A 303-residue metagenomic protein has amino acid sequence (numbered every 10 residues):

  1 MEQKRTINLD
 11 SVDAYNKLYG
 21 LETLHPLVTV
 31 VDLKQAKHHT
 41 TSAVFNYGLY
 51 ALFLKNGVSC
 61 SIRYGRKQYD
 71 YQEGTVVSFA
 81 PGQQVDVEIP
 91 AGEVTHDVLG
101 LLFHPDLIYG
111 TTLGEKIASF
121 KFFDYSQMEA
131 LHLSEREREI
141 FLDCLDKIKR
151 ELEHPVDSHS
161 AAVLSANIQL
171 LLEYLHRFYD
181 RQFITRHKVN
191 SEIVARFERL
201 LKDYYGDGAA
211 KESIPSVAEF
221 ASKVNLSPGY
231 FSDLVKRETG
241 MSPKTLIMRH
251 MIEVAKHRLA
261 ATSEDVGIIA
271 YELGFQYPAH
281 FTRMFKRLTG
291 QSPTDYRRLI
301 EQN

Functional and structural regions predicted by a protein language model:
M1-D70: Generic protein-terminus/edge-of-domain signal
R66-A80: Short acidic-glycine-tyrosine-enriched beta hairpin
G74, F231, V235, H280-F281 (+1 more regions): Short hydrophobic/aromatic patch on the recognition helix
P90-V156: A hydrophobic/aromatic-rich effector-binding and dimerization subdomain of bacterial HTH-type transcriptional regulators
E139-R199: An amphipathic alpha-helical interaction segment
I193-K244, T262-Y271: DNA-binding recognition helix and immediately preceding turn/loop of helix-turn-helix/winged-helix domains
R237-Q276, R298-N303: Terminal helix-turn-helix DNA-binding modules in bacterial transcription factors
A279-N303: …primarily DNA-binding HTH/wHTH and HhH modules…
